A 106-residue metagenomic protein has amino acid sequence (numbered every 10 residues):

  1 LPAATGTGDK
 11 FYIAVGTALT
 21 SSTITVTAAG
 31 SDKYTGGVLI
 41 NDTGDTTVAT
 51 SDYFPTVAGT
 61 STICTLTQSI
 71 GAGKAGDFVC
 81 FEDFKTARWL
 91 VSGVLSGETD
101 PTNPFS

Functional and structural regions predicted by a protein language model:
L1-S106: Acidic, glycine/polar-enriched metal-coordinating patches/loops that mediate binding to polyanionic ligands
